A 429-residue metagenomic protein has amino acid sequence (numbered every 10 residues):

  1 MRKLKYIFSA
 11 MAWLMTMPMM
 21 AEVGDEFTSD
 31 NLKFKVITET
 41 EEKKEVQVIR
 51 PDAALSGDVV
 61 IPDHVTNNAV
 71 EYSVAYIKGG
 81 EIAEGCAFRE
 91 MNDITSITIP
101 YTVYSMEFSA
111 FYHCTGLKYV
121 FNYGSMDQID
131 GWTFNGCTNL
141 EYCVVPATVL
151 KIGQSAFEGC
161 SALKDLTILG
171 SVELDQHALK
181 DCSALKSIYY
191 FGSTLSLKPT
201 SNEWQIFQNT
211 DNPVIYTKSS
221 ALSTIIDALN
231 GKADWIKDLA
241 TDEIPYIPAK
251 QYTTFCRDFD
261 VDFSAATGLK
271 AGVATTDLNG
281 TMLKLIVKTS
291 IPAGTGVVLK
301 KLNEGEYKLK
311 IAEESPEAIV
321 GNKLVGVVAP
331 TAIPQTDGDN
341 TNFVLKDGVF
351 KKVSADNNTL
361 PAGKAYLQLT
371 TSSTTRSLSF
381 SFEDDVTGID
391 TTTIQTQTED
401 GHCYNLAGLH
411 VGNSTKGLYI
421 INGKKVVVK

Functional and structural regions predicted by a protein language model:
M1-F8, E399: Bacterial N-terminal signal peptides that target proteins for export
T16-P18: N-terminal signal peptide c-region/cleavage motif recognized by signal peptidases
G24-A53, L229-T275: GGW-centered surface loops in extracellular recognition modules
E41-K43, A54-Y76, R89-S105, T115-Q128 (+4 more regions): Structural signature of tandem-repeat unit edges
E107-Y112, D130-N135, G153-A156, Q176-A178: Consensus positions within tandem repeat domains that build extended binding/scaffold surfaces
T210-D242: Extracellular/surface-exposed low-complexity segments
D238-A265, I286-V349, S354-I389, K429: A short, polar beta-strand/turn micro-motif
T275, T289, D385-K429: C-terminal outer-membrane/trafficking sorting elements
